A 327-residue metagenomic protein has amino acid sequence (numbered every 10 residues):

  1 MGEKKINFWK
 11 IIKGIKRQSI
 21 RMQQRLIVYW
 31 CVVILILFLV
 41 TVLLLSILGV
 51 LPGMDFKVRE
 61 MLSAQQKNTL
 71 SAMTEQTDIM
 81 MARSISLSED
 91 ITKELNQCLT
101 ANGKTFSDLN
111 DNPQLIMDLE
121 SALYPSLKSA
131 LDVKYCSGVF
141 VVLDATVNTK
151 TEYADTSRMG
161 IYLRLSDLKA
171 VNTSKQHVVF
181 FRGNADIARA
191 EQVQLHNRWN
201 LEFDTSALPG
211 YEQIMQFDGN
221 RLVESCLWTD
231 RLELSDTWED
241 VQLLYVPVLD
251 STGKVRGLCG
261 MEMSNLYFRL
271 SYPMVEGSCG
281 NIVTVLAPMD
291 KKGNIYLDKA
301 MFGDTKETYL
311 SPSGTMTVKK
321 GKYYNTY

Functional and structural regions predicted by a protein language model:
M1-Q24: Non-catalytic regulatory/interaction regions at protein termini and inter-domain linkers
R17-D118, Y135: Juxtamembrane extracytoplasmic/periplasmic/luminal helical "stalk" adjacent to the first N-terminal
T92, Y124-K134, D236, V275-C279: Short regulatory alpha-helical segment in sensory/regulatory domains of signaling proteins that mediates
L115-Y124, E224-S225: Short linear interaction motifs
S121-T151, L286-S313: Extracytoplasmic ligand-binding sensor domains of the Cache superfamily
L143-L195, M289-K292: GAF sensory/regulatory domain recognition with acknowledged cross-activation on helical regulatory dimers
R182-G260: Extracytoplasmic/periplasmic ligand-binding sensor regions of membrane-associated signaling proteins
L266-Y327: Intrinsic low-complexity, intrinsically disordered coil/linker regions enriched in small/polar and charged residues
